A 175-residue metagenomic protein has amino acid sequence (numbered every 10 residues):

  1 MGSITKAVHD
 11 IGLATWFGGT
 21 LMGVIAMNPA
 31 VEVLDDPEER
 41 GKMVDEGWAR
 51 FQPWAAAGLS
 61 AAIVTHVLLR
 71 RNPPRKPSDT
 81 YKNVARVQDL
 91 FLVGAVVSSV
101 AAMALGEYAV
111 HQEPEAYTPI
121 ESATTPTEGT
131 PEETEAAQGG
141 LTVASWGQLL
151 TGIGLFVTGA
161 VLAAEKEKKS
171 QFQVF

Functional and structural regions predicted by a protein language model:
M1-F175: Short amphipathic, positively biased membrane-proximal segments that drive organelle/inner-membrane targeting
